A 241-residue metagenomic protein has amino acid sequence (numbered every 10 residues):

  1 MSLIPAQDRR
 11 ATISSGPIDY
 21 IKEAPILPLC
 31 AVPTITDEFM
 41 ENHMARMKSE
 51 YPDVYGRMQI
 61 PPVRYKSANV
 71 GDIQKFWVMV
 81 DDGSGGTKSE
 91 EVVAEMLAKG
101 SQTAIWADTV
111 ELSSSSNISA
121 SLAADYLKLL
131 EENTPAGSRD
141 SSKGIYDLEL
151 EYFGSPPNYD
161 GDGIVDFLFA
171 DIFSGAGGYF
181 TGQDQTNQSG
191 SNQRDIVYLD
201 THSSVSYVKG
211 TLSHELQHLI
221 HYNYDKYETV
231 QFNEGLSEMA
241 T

Functional and structural regions predicted by a protein language model:
M1-A98: N-terminal low-structure segments adjacent to metalloprotease catalytic domains across cellular compartments
S101-L236, A240: Juxtacatalytic substrate-recognition/specificity segment
